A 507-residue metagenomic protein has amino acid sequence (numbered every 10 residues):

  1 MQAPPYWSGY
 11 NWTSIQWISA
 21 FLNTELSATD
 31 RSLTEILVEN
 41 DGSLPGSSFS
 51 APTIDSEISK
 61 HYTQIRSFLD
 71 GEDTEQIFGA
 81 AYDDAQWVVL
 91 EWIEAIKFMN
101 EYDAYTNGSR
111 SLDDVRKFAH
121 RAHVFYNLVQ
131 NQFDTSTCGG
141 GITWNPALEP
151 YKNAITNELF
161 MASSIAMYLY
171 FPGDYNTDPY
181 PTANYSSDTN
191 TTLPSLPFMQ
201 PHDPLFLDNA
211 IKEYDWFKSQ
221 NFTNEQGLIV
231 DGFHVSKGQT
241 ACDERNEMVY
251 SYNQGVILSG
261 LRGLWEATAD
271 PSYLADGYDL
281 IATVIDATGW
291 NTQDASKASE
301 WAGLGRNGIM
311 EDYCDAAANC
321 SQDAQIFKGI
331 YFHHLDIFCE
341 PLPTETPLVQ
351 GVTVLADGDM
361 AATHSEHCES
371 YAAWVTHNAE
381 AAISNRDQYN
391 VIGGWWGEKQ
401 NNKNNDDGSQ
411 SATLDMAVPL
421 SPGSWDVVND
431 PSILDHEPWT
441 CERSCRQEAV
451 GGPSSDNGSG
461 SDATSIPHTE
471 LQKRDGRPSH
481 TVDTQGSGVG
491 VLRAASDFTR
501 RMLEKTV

Functional and structural regions predicted by a protein language model:
M1-G71, I77-D83, Q132, K152 (+2 more regions): CBM-like carbohydrate-recognition segments
Y10-W17, G79, D83, V88 (+6 more regions): Extended, leucine-rich alpha-helical cores of fungal transcription factors
D30, T34, I93-D103, Y168-Y175 (+4 more regions): Short coil/turn linking the two alpha-helices of tandem helical-hairpin repeats
E75, Q86, L90-Q220, V235 (+1 more regions): Fungal eukaryote-biased detector of long internal structured cores
L159, S163-M167, D203-K218, F222 (+1 more regions): Extracytoplasmic, non-cytosolic globular domains
F222-S236: Catalytic cores of eukaryotic secretory-pathway lumenal/extracellular enzymes that build and remodel glycoconjugates
F233-G238, R245-N246, Y252, L304-G305: Membrane-interfacial loop- and helix-cap regions that link adjacent transmembrane helices in polytopic membrane proteins
